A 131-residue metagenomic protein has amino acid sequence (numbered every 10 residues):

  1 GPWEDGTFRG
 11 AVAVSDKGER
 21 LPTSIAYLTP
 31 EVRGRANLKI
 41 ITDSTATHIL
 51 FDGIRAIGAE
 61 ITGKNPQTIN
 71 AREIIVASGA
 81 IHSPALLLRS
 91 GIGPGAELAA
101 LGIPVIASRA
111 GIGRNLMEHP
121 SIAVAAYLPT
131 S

Functional and structural regions predicted by a protein language model:
G1-A56, E60-T62, A123-S131: Conserved redox-cofactor binding core of oxidoreductases
I49, A59-S131: Glycine-rich loop(s) and the adjacent beta-strand/alpha-helix scaffold that form part
